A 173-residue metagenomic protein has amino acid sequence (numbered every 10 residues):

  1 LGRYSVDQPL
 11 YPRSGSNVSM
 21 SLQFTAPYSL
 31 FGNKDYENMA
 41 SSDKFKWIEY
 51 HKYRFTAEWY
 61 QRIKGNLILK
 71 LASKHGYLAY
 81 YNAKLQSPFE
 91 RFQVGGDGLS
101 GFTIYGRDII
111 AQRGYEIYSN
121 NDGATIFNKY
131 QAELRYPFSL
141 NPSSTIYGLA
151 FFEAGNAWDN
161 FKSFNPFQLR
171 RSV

Functional and structural regions predicted by a protein language model:
S5-V6, G15: Intrinsically disordered, low-complexity linker/loop segments enriched in Gly/Pro and charged/polar residues
L10-P12: Extracytoplasmic assembly/pore-lining segments of large envelope/extracellular complexes
S14-V173: C-terminal transmembrane beta-barrel domains of outer membrane proteins
